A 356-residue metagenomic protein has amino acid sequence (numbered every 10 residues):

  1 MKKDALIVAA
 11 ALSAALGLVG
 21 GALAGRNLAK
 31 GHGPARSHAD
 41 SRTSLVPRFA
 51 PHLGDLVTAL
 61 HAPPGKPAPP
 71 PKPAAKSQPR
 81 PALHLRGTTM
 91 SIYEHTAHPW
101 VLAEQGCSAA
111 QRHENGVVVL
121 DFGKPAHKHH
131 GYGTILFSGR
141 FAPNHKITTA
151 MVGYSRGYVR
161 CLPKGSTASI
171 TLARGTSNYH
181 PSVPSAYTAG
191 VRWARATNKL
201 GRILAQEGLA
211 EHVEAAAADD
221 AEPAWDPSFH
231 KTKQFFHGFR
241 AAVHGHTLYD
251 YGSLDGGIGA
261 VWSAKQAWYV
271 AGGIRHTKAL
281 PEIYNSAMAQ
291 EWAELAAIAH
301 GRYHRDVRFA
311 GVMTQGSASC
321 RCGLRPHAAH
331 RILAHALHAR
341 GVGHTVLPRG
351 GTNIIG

Functional and structural regions predicted by a protein language model:
M1-L12: N-terminal export and membrane-targeting signals
K3-D4, L28-G31, P67, P73 (+1 more regions): N-terminal cationic leader/targeting segments used for protein routing and processing
A10-G21: Core hydrophobic alpha-helical transmembrane segments of single-pass membrane proteins
V19-F49, L53: C-terminal region of N-terminal signal peptides and the immediate post-cleavage residues of exported proteins
L45-G65, P71-G356: Glycan-processing catalytic domains of CAZymes
